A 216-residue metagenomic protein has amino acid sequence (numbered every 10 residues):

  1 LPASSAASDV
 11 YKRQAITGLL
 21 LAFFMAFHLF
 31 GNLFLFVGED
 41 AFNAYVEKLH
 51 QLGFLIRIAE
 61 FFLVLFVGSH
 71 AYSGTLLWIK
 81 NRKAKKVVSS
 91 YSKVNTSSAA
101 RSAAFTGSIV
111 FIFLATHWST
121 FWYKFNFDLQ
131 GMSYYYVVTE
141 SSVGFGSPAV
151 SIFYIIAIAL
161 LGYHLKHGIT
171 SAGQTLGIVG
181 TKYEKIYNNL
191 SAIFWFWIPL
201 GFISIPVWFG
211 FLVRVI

Functional and structural regions predicted by a protein language model:
L1-A7, Y11: Single conserved hydrophobic/aromatic residue that forms the stacking wall/gate of nucleotide- or nucleobase-binding
G38-G53, Y135-E140: Perimembrane loop-to-helix junctions flanking transmembrane segments
K48-V67: Interfacial helix-start motif at the membrane-water boundary
S102-Q130: Transmembrane alpha-helix/helix-exit interface in multi-pass inner-membrane proteins
Y123-S147: Membrane-interface interhelical connector segments
G146-I169: Alpha-helical transmembrane segments of helical membrane proteins, especially in multi-pass transport, channel
S171-W197: Interfacial loop-to-transmembrane junctions
S204-I216: Juxtamembrane boundary at the C-terminal end of a transmembrane helix
